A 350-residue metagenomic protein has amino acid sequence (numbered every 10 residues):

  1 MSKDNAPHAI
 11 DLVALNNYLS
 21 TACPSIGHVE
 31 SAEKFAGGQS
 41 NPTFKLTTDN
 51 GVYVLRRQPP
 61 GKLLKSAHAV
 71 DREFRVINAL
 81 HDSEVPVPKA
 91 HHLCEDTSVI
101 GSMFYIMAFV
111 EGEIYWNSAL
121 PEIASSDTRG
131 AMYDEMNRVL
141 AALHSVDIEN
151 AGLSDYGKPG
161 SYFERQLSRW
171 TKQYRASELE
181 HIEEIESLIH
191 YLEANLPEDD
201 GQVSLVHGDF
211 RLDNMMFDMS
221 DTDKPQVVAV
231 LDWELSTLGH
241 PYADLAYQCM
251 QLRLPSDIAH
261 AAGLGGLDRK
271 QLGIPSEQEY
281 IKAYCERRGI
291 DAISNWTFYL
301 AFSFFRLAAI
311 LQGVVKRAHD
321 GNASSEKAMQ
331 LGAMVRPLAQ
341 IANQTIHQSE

Functional and structural regions predicted by a protein language model:
M1-I26: Juxta-kinase regulatory segment immediately upstream of eukaryotic protein kinase catalytic domains
A32-S187, Y191, N195-L205, K224-P225: ATP-binding pocket architecture of kinase catalytic cores
G157-K158, D291-S303: All-alpha amphipathic helical-bundle segments outside canonical DNA-binding/catalytic cores that form hydrophobic
L205-H207, L212: Catalytic-loop of the protein kinase fold
L231-S236: Activation of the activation-loop gatekeeper triad in protein kinase-fold domains
A243-R288, F302-D320: Active-site activation/catalytic loop segments of kinase-like enzymes and analogous catalytic loops in related
A292-I293, A309-E350: Helical subdomain adjoining the active site within ATP-dependent kinase catalytic cores
